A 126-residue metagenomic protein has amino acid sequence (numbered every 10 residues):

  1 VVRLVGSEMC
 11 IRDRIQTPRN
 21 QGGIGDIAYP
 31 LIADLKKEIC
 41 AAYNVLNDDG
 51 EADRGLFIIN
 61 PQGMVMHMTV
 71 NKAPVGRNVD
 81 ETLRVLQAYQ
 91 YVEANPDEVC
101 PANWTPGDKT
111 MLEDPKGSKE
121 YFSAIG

Functional and structural regions predicted by a protein language model:
V1, P30-L31, A73: Short N-terminal micro-motifs specific to bacterial/archaeal maturation and metal-cluster initiation sites
V1-I11: Single conserved hydrophobic/aromatic residue that forms the stacking wall/gate of nucleotide- or nucleobase-binding
S7, L35-K36, Q62: A generic "binding-loop/recognition-motif" signal
R12, Q16, F57, D80-Q87: A broadly conserved amphipathic alpha-helix scaffold signal in soluble, globular proteins
R12-R54: Short, internal strand/loop/helix patches that form the active-site neighborhood or redox-interaction surface
L56-N71, T82: Short, glycine-anchored, charge-dense loop/turn motifs used at functional sites
N71-G126: Non-globular targeting/processing and membrane-anchoring segments
